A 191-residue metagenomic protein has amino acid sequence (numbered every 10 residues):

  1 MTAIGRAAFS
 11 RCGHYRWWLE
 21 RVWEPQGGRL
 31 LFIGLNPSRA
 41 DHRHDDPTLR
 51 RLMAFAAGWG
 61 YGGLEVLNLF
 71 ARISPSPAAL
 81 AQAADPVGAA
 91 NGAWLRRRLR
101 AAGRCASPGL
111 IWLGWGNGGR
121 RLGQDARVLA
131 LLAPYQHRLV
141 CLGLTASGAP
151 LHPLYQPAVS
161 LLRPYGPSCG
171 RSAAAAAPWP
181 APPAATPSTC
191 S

Functional and structural regions predicted by a protein language model:
M1-D46, T189-S191: Active-site and ligand/interface coordination hotspots across diverse enzymes and nucleic-acid-associated assemblies
R29, G62-G63, R138: Residues at the starts of beta-strands that form the adenosine-phosphate
P37, A71, G118: Short, glycine/serine-rich, charged loops/turns that create anion-binding and catalytic segments at active sites
H44-T48, Q124-D125: Residues at alpha-helix caps and immediate loop-helix transition turns in enzyme cores, especially N- and C-cap
L49-A57: Short catalytic helix/loop segments, enriched in acidic residues and glycine and frequently bearing histidine
G62-A79: Short connector loops at secondary-structure junctions
L80-S191: Glycine/proline-rich loop-helix segments at beta-alpha junctions forming the active-site rim of enzyme cores
